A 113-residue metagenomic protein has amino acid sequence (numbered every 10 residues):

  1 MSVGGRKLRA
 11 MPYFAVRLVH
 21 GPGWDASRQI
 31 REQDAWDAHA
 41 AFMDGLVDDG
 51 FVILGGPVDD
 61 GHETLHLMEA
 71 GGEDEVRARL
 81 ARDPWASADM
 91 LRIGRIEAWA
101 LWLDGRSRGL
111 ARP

Functional and structural regions predicted by a protein language model:
S2-P113: Conserved, structured core segments of small domains
